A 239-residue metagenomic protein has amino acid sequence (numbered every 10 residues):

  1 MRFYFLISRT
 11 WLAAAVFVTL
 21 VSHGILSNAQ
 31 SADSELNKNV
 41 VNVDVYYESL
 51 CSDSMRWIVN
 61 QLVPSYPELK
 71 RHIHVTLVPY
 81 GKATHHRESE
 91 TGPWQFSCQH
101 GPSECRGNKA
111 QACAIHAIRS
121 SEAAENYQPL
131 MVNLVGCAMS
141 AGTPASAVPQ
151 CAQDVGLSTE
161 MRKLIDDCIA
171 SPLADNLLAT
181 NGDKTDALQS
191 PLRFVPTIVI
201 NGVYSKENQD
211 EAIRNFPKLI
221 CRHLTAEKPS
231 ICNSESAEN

Functional and structural regions predicted by a protein language model:
R2, A14-V40: N-terminal signal peptide
R2-F5, V40-Y46, A141-N239: C-terminal cap of thioredoxin/glutaredoxin-like
F3-Y4, V18, S22, A110-I115 (+1 more regions): Charged/polar interaction segments and conserved charged motifs
Q30-S31, Q61-L62, G182-D186: Eukaryotic intrinsically disordered and solvent-exposed regulatory patches
S34, Y66-E68, Q189: Sterically constrained small-residue positions within well-ordered secondary structures of folded domains
N39, D44-S49, M55-V155, E235-E238: Structural alpha/beta surface segment adjacent to cysteine/selenocysteine redox centers across thiol/disulfide enzymes
